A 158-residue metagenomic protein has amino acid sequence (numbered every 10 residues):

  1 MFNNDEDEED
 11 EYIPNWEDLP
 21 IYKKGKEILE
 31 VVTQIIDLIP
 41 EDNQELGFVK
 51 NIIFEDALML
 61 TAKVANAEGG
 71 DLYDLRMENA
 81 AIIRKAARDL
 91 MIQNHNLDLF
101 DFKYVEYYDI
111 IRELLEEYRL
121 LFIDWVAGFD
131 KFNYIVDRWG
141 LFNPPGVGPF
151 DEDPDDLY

Functional and structural regions predicted by a protein language model:
M1-Y158: Amphipathic alpha-helical assembly/interaction segments
